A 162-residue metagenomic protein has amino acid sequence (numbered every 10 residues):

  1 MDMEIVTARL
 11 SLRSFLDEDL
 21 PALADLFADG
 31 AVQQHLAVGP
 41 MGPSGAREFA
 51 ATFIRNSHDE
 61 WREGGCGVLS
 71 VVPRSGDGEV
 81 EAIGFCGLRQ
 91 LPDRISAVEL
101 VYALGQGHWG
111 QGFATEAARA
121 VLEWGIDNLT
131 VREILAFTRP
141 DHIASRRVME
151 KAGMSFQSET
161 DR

Functional and structural regions predicted by a protein language model:
M1-G107, A120-W124, N128, E133 (+2 more regions): GNAT-family acyltransferases
M41, R139-P140: Conserved beta-strand edge residues that scaffold enzyme active sites
Y102-A103, G110-D127, I143-K151: Conserved acetyl-CoA-binding loop-helix of GNAT-fold acetyltransferases
I134-T138: Conserved hydrophobic beta-strand within the GNAT/NAT acetyltransferase core sheet that lines the active-site cleft
P140-D141, D161: Acidic beta-to-alpha connecting loop that harbors the catalytic carboxylate
